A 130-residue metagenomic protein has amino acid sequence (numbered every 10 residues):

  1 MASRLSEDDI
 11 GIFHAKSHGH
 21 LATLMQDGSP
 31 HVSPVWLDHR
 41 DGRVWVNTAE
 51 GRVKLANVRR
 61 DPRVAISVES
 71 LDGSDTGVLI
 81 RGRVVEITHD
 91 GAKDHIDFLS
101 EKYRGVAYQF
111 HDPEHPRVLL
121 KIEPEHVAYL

Functional and structural regions predicted by a protein language model:
M1-H18, S74: Extreme N-terminal tail/first-helix region
M1-R4, D75-L130: Charged, gly/pro-rich active-site loop segments
L5-D9, K54, H95: Hydrophobic alpha-helical segments typical of transmembrane helices and their membrane-interface/capping positions
S17-A49, V64-V68, L79: Short beta-strand segments
E50, S70, H126: A broadly conserved detector of short glycine/acidic/proline-rich loop/turn motifs that flank catalytic sites and bind
R52-K54, G73: Short, surface-exposed beta-strand-loop junctions and turns on beta-sheet-rich folds
